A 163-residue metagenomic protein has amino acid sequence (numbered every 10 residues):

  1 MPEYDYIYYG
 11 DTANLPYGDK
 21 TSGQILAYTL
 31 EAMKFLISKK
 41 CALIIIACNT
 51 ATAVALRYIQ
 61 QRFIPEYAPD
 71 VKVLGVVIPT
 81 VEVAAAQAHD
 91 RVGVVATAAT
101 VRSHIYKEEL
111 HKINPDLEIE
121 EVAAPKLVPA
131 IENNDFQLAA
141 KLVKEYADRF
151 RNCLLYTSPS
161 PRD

Functional and structural regions predicted by a protein language model:
M1, N49-V54, T97-R102, S158: Gly/Ser/Thr-rich loops at beta-strand to alpha-helix junctions that form or flank small-molecule/cofactor-binding
M1-A32, A98-A139: N-terminal glycine-rich anion-binding loop in soluble enzyme alpha/beta folds
A27-I37, V73-R91, T100: Hydrophobic alpha-helical segments within soluble ligand-binding/sensing domains
A27-K40, K141-C153: Short, well-structured alpha-helical segments in soluble
E31, L36-R57: Beta-alpha junction/loop-to-helix N-cap segments that form part of ligand/metal-binding clefts
A53-Q87: Glycine/small-residue-rich loop that forms an oxyanion/phosphate-binding "nest" at active or ligand-binding sites
Y156-D163: Conserved small/polar residues in nucleotide/adenosyl-binding loops
